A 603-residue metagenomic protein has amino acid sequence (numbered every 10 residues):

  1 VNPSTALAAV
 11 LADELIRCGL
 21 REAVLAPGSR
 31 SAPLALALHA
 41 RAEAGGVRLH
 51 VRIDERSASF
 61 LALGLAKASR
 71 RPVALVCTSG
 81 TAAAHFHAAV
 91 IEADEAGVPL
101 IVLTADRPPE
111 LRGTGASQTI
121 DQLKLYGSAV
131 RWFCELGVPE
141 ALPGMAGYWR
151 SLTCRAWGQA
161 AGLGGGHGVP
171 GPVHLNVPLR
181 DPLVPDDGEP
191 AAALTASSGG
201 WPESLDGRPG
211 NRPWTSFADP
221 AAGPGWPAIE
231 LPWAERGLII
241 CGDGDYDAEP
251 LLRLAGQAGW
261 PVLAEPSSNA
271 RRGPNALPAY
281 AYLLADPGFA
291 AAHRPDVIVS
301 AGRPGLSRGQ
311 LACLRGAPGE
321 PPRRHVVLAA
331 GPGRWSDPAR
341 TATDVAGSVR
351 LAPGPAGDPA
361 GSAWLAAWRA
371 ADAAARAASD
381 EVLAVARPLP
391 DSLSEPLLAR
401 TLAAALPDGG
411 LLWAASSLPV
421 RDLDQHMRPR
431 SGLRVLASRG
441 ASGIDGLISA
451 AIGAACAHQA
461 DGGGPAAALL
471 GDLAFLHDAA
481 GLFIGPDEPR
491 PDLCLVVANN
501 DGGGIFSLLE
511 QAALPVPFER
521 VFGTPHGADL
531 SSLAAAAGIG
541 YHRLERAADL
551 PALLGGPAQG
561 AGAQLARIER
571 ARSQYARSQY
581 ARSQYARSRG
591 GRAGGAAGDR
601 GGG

Functional and structural regions predicted by a protein language model:
V1-N2, A312-L418, E545-A552, G560-S573 (+1 more regions): Phosphate/pyrophosphate-binding active-site segments
A8-L11, I16, S29-L38, A374-G463: Active-site diphosphate/adenylate-binding microenvironment
R21-L25, G46-H50, A68-R107, R294-G302 (+2 more regions): A short, small-residue-rich loop immediately preceding and capping a beta-strand
E22, A68-C77, A83-H85, E92-V98 (+5 more regions): Structural signature of the thiamine diphosphate
L25-S29, L49-F60, L75-T81, W413-S416 (+3 more regions): Active-site nucleophile and cofactor-binding loops and adjacent substrate-binding regions of central metabolic enzymes
L103, E110-G127, M427-R577, R582 (+1 more regions): Thiamine diphosphate
T104-A156, A264-D380, E510: Glycine-rich, acidic loop regions that bind phosphate or pyrophosphate groups
P224-A228, L238-A330, W335-P338, R430-D461 (+3 more regions): Glycine-rich, anion-gripping cofactor-binding loops and their flanking helix/strand elements in enzyme active sites
